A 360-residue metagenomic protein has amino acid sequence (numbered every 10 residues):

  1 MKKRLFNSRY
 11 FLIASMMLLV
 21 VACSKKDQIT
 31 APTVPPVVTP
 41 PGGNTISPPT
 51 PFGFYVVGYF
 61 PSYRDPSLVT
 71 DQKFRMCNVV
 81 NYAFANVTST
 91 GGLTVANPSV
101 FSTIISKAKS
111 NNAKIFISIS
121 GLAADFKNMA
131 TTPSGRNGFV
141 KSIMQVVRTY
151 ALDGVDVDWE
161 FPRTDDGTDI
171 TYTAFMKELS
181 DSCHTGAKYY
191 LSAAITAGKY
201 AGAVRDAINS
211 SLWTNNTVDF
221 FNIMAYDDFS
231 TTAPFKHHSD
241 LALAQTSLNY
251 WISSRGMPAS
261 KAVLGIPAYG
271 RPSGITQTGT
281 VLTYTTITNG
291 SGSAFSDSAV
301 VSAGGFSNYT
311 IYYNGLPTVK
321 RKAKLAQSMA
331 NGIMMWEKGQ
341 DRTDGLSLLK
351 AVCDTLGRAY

Functional and structural regions predicted by a protein language model:
M1-R4, I13-F52: Bacterial Sec-dependent N-terminal signal peptides
V37-V147, K236-A242, G357: Glycan-recognition patch characteristic of GH18 chitinases/ENGases and related GlcNAc/peptidoglycan-binding proteins
F60-S62, F84, I117-G121, W159-F161 (+4 more regions): A cross-domain feature marking catalytic cores of carbohydrate-active enzymes and several ubiquitous metabolic/repair
R75, S99-S102, S106, N137-T149 (+8 more regions): Solvent-exposed, polar/charged alpha-helical surfaces in well-ordered, non-transmembrane soluble domains, broadly
R75-M76, A259-M329, K350-Y360: Glycan-binding loop/region signatures in secreted carbohydrate-active enzymes
V80, I117, V157, F221 (+3 more regions): Conserved, mostly hydrophobic/aromatic
S89-S99, K141, F161-G292: Substrate-binding surface in catalytic domains of secreted glycosidases
D158-T185, Y189-L191, I195, T318-Y360: Active-site and adjacent substrate-binding regions of carbohydrate-active enzymes
